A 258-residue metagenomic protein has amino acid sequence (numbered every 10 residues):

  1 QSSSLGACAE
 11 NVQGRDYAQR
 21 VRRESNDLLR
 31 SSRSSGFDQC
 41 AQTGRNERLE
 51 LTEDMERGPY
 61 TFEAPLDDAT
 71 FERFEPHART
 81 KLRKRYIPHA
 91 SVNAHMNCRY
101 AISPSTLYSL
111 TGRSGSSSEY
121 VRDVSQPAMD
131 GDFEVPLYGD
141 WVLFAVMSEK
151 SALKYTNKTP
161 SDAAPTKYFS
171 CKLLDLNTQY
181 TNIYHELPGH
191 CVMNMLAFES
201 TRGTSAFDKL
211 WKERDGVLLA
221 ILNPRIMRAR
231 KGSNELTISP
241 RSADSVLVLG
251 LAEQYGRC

Functional and structural regions predicted by a protein language model:
Q1-V142, N157-K167: Phosphorylation-prone, low-complexity intrinsically disordered regions
L107-S117, Y155-G203: OB-fold (S1/OB) nucleic-acid-binding surfaces
A128-D130, T201-K209: Short alpha-helix capping/helix-loop boundary micro-motifs
V135-G139, D162-K167, H185-G189, L210-D215 (+2 more regions): Intrinsically disordered, low-complexity regulatory regions enriched in Ser/Pro/Gly/Thr and acidic residues
Y138-S151, L173, W211-R228: OB-fold and OB-like beta-barrel modules that bind single-stranded nucleic acids
W141-L143, F169-C171, M193-M195, L219 (+1 more regions): A broad, low-specificity signal marking well-ordered, structured residues that form hydrophobic/aromatic
K150, L176-T178, F198-S200, P224-I226 (+1 more regions): Generic structural motif
L222-R257: OB-fold/S1-family single-stranded nucleic acid-binding modules
